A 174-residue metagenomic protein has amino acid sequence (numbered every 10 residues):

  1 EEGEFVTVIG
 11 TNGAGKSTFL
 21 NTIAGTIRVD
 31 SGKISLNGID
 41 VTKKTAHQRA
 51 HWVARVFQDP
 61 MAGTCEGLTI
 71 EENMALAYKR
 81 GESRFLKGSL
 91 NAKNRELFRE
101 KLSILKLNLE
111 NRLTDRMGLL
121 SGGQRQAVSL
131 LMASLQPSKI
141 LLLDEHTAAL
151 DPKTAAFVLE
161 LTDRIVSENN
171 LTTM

Functional and structural regions predicted by a protein language model:
I9-T11: The feature captures the beta-strand-to-loop junction immediately N-terminal to the Walker
A24: Helix-to-loop junction immediately C-terminal to a conserved catalytic motif
G32-I39: Conserved ABC transporter NBD signature motif
D40-A54, A62, R84-N91, R95: ABC ATPase NBD coupling module
G67-S83: Q-loop/switch helix immediately C-terminal to the Walker
A133-S134: ABC ATPase C-loop
L141-E145: Catalytic Walker B motif of ABC-type/P-loop ATPase nucleotide-binding domains
P152-T154: Helix N-cap at the start of a conserved alpha-helix in ABC-type nucleotide-binding domains
